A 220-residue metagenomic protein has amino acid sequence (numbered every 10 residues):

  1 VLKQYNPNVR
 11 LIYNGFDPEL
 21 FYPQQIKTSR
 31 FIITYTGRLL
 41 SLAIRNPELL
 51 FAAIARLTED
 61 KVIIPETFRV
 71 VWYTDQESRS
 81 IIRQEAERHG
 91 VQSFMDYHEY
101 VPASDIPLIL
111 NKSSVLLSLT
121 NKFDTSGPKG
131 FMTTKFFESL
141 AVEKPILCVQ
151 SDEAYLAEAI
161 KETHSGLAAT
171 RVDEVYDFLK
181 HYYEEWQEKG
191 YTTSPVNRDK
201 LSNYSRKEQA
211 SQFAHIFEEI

Functional and structural regions predicted by a protein language model:
V1-N8: A short, active-site helix/loop in glycosyltransferases that binds the activated sugar's phosphate group
G15, K27: Carbohydrate-associated surface elements
S41-E59: A conserved mid-protein helix/loop that constitutes part of the nucleotide-sugar donor-binding site
T67-T74, R79-P107: Nucleotide-activated donor-binding/catalytic signature segment of Leloir-type glycosyltransferases, i.e., the conserved
L110-K129: Acidic donor-binding loop of glycosyltransferase active sites
V115-S118, E138-Q150: Short hydrophobic beta-strand element within catalytic cores of glycosyltransferases and related nucleotide-activated
S151-H181: Change "using UDP/GDP/dTDP sugars" to "using nucleotide sugars
T170-E174, Q187-E219: A charged, aromatic-enriched C-terminal amphipathic alpha-helix characteristic of glycosyltransferases across folds
